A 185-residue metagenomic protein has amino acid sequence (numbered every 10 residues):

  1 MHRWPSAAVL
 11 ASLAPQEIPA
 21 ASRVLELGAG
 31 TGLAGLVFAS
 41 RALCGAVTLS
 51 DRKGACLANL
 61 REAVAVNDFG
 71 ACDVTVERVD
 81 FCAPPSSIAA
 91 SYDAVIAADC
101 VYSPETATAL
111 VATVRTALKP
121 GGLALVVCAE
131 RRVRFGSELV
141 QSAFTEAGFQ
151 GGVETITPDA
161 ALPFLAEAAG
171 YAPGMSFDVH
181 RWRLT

Functional and structural regions predicted by a protein language model:
M1-T185: S-adenosylmethionine-dependent methyltransferases
